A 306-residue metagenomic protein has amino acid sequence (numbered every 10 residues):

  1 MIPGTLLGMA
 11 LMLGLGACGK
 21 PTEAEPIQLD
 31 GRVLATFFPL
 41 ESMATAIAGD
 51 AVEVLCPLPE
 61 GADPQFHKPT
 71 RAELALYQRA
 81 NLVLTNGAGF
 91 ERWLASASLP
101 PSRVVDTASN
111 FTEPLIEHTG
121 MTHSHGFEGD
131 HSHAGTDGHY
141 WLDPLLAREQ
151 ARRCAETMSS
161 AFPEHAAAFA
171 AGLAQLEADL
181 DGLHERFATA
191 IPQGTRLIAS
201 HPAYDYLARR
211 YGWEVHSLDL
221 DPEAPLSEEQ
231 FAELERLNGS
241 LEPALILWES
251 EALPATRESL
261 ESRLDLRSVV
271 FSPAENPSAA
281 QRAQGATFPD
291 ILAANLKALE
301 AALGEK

Functional and structural regions predicted by a protein language model:
M1-G16: Sec-dependent bacterial lipoprotein signal peptides
C18-K306: Extracytoplasmic metal-acquisition and chelation regions
